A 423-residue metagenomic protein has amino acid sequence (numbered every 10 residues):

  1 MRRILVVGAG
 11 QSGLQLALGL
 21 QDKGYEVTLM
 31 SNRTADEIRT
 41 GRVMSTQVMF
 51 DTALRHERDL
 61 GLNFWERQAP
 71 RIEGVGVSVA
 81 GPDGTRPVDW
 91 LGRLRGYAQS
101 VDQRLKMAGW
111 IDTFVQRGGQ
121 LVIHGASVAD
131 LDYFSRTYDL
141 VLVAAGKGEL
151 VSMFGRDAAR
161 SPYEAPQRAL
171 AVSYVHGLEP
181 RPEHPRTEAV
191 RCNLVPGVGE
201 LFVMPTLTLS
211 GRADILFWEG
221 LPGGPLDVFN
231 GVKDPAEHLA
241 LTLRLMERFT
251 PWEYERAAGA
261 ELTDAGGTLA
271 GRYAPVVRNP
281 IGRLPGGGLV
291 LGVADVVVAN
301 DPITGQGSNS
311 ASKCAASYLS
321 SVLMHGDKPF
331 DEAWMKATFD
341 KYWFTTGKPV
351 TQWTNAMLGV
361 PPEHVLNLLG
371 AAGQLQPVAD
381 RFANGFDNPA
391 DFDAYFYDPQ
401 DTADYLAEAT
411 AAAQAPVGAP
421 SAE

Functional and structural regions predicted by a protein language model:
M1-S12: Beta1/beta-strand and adjacent pyrophosphate-binding region of the FAD-binding site in flavoprotein oxidoreductases
V7-A9, L18-R42: Glycine-rich FAD pyrophosphate-binding loop
R33-G81: N-terminal FAD cofactor-binding segment of flavoenzymes
D59, E66-G155: Conserved N-terminal helical subregion
G155-C192: Central beta-strand plus flanking loop segment that forms part of the substrate or channel wall within the catalytic
V195-T268: Conserved FAD/dinucleotide-binding core of flavoprotein oxidoreductases
R272-K348: Conserved mid-domain beta->alpha element of the FAD-binding
T304-G305, S320-E423: C-terminal helical "tail/cap" subdomain of flavin- and related membrane-associated enzymes
